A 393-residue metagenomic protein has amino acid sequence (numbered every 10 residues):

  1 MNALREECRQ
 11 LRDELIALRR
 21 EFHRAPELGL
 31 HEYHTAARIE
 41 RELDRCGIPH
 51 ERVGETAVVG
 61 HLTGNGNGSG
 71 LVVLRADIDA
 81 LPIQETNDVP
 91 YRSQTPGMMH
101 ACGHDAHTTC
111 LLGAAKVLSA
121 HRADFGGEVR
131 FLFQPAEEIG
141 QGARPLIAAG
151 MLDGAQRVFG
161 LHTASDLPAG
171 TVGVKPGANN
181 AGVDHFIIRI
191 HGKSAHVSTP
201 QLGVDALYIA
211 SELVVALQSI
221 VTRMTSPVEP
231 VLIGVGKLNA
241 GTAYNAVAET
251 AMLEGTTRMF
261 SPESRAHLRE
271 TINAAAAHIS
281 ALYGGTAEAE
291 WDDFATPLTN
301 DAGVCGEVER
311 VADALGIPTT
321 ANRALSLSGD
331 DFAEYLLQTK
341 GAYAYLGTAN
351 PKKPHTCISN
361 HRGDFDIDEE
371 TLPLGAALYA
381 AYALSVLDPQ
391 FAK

Functional and structural regions predicted by a protein language model:
N2-H100, D105, T109-F125: Acidic/His- and Gly-rich active-site-bordering loop/insert found across diverse amide/peptide-bond hydrolases
L11-L18, H31, T35-E42, G70 (+17 more regions): General structural feature for long, well-ordered alpha-helical segments within catalytic domains of soluble enzymes
F22, G60, L74, H104 (+8 more regions): Divalent metal-coordination and catalytic microenvironments
E27, D77-D79, A136-E138, A164 (+3 more regions): Active-site beta-loop-alpha junctions enriched in small/polar residues
V73-R75, Q84, F186, Y343-A349: Non-cysteine beta-strand/loop elements that form the S-adenosyl-L-methionine
L81-I83, N87-M99, D105-A106, L111 (+3 more regions): Histidine/acidic-residue-rich, glycine-tolerant segments that coordinate divalent metal ions
S211-K393: Metal-dependent amide/peptide-bond hydrolase catalytic core, centered on the "pita-bread" metallohydrolase fold
